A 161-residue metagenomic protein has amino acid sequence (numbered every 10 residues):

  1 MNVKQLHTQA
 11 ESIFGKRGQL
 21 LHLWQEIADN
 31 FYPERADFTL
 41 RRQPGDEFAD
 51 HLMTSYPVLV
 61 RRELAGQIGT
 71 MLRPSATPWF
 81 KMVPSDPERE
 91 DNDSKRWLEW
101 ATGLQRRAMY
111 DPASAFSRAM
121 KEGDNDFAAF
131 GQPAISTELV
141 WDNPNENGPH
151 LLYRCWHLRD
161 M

Functional and structural regions predicted by a protein language model:
M1-M161: Extended, helix-rich architectural segments
